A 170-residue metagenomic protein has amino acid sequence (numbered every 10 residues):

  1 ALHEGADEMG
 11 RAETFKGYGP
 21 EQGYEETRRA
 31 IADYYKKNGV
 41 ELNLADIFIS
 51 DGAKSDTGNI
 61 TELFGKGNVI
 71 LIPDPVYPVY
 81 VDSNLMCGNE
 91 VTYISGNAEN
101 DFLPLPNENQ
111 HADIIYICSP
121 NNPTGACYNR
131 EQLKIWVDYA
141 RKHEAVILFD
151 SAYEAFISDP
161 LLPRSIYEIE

Functional and structural regions predicted by a protein language model:
A1-G52, N59: N-terminal small-domain helix-loop-helix segment of the aminotransferase-like
D56-T57, V79, A155-F156: Catalytic P-loop NTPase motifs of RecA-like helicase/translocase cores
L63-N84: Conserved PLP-anchoring active-site segment centered on the Schiff-base-forming lysine
N68, N89, K142-A145: A short helix->loop->beta-strand "cap" motif at the edges of active sites that frequently abuts
G88-G96: Short beta-strand->loop structural element characteristic of the AMP-binding/adenylate-forming
G96-Y167: Active-site phosphate-binding strand-loop segment of PLP-dependent enzymes
